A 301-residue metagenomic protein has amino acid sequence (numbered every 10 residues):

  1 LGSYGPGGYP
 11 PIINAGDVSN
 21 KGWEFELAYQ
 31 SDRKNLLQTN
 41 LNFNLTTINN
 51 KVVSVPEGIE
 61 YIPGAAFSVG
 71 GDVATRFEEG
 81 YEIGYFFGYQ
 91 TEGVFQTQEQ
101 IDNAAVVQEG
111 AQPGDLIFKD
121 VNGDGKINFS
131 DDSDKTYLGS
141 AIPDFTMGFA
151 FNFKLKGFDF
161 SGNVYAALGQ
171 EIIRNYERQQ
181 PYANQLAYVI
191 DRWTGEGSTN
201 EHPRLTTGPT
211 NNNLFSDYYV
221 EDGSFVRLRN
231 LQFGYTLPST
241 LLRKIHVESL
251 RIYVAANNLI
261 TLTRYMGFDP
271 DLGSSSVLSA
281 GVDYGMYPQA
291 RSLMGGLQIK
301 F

Functional and structural regions predicted by a protein language model:
L1, T47-A65, G169-E196, L262-D271: Outer-membrane beta-barrel and related beta-rich outer-membrane complex signature in Gram-negative bacteria
S3, I12-N20, A65-Q96, R192-T194 (+3 more regions): C-terminal beta-signal and terminal closure region of outer-membrane beta-barrel proteins
P10, N20-E26, Q38, D144-G148 (+2 more regions): Transmembrane beta-barrel architecture of outer-membrane proteins
I13-V18, W23, Q30-G139, N257: Conserved small-residue
L27, L41-F43, G162, I252-V254 (+1 more regions): Membrane-embedded beta-strand positions of outer-membrane beta-barrel proteins
Y29-S31, L45-K51, L155-G157, A166-Q170 (+4 more regions): Transmembrane beta-strands of outer-membrane beta-barrel pores
N35, G157-S161, T240-L241: Repeated loop/turn-to-beta-strand initiation elements of outer-membrane beta-barrel proteins
A111-P113, A167-N257: Extracytoplasmic gating/loop element in the C-terminal half of outer-membrane beta-barrel translocons and assembly
